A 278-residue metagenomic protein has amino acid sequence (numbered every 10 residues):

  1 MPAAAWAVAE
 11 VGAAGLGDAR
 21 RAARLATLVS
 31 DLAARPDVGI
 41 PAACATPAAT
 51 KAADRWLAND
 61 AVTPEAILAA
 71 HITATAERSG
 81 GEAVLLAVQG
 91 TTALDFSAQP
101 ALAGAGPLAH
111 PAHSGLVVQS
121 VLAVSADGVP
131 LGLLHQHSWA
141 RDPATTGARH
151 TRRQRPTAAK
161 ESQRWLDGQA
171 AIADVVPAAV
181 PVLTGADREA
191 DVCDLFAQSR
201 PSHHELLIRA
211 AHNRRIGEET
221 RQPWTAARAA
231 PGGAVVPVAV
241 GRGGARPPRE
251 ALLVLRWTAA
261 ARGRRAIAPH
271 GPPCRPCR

Functional and structural regions predicted by a protein language model:
M1-L102, H110-V117, L122-R278: Single, function-defining residue in the core of a domain
